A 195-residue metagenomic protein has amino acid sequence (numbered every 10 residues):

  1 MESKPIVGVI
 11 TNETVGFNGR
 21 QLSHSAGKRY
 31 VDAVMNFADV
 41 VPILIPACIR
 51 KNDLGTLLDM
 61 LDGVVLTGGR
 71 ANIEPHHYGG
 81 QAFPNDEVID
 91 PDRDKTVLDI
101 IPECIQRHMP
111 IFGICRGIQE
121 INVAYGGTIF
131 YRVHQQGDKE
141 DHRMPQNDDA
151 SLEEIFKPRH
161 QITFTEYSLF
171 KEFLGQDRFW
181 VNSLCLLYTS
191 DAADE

Functional and structural regions predicted by a protein language model:
M1-F112, V123-F130, H134-D177, L186 (+1 more regions): N-terminal beta1-alpha1 cap of cysteine-dependent amidohydrolase-like domains
C115: Conserved G/P- and acidic residue-centered "switch" motifs that form tight phosphate/ATP-binding loops in soluble
I118-N122: Hydrophobic, aromatic-enriched interface-forming segments
N182-L184: Short beta-strand segments
D191-E195: A short, hydrophobic C-terminal helix/tail in secreted or cell-surface proteins
